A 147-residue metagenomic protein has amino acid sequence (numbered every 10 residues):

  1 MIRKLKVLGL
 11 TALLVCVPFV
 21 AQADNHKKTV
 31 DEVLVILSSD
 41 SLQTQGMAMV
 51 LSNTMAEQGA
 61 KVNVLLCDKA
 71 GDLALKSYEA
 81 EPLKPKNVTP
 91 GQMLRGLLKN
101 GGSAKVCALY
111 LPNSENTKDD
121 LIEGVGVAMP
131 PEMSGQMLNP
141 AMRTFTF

Functional and structural regions predicted by a protein language model:
M1-G9: Bacterial N-terminal signal peptides that target proteins for export
R3, F19-A21: Intrinsic low-complexity repeat tracts in disordered regions, enriched in small/polar residues
G9-P18: Bacterial N-terminal signal peptides
Q22-V33, L37-F147: Secreted/extracellular ectodomain signature
